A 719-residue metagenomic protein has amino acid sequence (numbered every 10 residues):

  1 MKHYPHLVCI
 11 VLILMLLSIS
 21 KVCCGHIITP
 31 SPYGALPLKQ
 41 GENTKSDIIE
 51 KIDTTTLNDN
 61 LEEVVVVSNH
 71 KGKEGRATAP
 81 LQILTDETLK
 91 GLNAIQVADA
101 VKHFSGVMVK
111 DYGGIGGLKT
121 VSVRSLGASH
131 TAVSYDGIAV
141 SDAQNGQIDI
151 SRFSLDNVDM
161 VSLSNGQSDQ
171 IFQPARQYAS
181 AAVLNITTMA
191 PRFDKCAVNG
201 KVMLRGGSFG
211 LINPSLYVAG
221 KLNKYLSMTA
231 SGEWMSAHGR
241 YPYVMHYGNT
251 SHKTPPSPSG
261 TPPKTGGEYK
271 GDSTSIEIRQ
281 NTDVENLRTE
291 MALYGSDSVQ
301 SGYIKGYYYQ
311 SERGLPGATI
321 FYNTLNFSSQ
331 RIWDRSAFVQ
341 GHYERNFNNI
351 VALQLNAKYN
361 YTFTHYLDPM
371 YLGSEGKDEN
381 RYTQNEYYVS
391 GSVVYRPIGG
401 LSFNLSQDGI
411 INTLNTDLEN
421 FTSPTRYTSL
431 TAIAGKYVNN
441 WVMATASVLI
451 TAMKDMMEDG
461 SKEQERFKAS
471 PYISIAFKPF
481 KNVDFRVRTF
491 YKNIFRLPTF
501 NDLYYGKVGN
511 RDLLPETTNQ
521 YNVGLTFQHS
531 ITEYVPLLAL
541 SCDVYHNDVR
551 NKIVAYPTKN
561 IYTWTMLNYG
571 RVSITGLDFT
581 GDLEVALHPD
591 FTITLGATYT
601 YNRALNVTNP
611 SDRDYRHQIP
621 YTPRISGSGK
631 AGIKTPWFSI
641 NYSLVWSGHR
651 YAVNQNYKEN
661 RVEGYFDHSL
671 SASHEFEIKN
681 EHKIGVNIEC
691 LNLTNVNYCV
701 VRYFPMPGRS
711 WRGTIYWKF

Functional and structural regions predicted by a protein language model:
K45-K90, A98, A128: Short, acidic, small-residue-rich periplasmic hinge/interaction motif at the N-terminus of Gram-negative outer-membrane
A98-A139: Extracytoplasmic beta-strand/coil segments of soluble accessory domains associated with Gram-negative outer-membrane
L155-K201: A beta-strand signature from Gram-negative outer-membrane beta-barrel systems, especially the internal plug domain
A219, S231, Y294-D297, K436 (+6 more regions): Conserved C-terminal beta-signal and adjacent last beta-strands/turns of outer-membrane beta-barrel proteins
Y241, S275-E290, Y294, S298-L353 (+3 more regions): Flexible loop and strand-edge segments within Gram-negative outer membrane beta-barrel domains
Q354-Y366, F480, R488-F490, E516-T575 (+1 more regions): Membrane-embedded beta-barrel scaffold of Gram-negative outer-membrane proteins
R396-N547: Structural signature of Gram-negative outer-membrane beta-barrels, strongest in the C-terminal barrel of TonB-dependent
G399, F403-N404, W441-A444, A539-D548 (+1 more regions): Gram-negative outer-membrane beta-barrel transporters
